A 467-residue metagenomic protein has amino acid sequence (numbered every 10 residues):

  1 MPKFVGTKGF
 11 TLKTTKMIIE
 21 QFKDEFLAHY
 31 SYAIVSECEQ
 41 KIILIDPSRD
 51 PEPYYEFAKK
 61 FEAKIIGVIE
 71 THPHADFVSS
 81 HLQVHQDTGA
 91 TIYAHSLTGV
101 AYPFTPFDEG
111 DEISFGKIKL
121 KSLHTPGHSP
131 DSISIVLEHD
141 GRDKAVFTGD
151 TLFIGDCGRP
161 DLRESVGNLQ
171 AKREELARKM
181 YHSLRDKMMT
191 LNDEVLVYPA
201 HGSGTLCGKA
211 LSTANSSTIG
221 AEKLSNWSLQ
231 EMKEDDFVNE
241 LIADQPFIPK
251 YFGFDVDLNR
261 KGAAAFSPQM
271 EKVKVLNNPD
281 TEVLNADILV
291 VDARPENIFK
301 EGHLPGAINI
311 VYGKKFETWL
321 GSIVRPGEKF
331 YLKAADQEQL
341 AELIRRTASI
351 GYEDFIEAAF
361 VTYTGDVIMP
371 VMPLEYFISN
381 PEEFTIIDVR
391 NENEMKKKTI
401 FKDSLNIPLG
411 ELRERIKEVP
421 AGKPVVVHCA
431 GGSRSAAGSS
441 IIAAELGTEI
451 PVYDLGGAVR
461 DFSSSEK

Functional and structural regions predicted by a protein language model:
M1-K16, E25: N-terminal amphipathic/basic-hydrophobic helices that include classical n-h-c signal peptides and signal-anchor
T14-K64, I135-G149, I154-G155: Conserved beta-strand hairpin/beta-sheet module of binuclear metal-dependent hydrolase folds, prominently
I34, D46, H72, V84 (+9 more regions): Divalent metal-coordination and catalytic microenvironments
Q40, K119, S129-Q245: Metallo-beta-lactamase
L44-I45, I65-H74, Y93-L97, H124-G127 (+4 more regions): Active-site neighborhood of phospho(di)ester-bond hydrolases with catalytic His/Asp-centered motifs
P47-S48, P73, L97, S129 (+5 more regions): Active-site metal-binding loops of divalent metal-dependent hydrolases
R49-Y93: Active-site metal-binding motif and surrounding structural segment of the metallo-beta-lactamase
R159, Q170-R173, A221-D257, K261 (+2 more regions): Rhodanese-like catalytic fold shared by cysteine-dependent sulfurtransferases and DSP/PTP-type phosphatases
